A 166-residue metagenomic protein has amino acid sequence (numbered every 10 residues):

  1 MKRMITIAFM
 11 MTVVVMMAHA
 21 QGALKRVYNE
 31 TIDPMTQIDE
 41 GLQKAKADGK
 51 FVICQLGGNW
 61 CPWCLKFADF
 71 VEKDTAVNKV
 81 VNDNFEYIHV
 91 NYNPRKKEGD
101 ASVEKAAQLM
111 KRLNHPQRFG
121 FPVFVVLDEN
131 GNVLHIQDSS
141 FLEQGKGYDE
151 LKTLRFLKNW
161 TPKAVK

Functional and structural regions predicted by a protein language model:
M1-A23: Bacterial Sec-dependent N-terminal signal peptides
P34, N78-E104: Thiol-based oxidoreductase modules, predominantly thioredoxin-like and allied folds used for disulfide exchange
P34-V52: A short beta-strand-turn-helix
D48-P62: Short active-site neighborhood of thiol/selenol oxidoreductases, capturing the structured segment around
D48-V52, D83-H89, G120-P122, E129-N132: Loop/turn elements at helix/coil->beta-strand transitions in domains of secreted/extracellular proteins
C61-C64, F124: The canonical Cys-X-X-Cys-His
L65-N82: Typically the conserved alpha-helix immediately C-terminal to a functionally engaged Cys/Sec in thioredoxin-like
R112-V165: Non-catalytic, surface beta->alpha helical segment in thiol-disulfide oxidoreductase systems
